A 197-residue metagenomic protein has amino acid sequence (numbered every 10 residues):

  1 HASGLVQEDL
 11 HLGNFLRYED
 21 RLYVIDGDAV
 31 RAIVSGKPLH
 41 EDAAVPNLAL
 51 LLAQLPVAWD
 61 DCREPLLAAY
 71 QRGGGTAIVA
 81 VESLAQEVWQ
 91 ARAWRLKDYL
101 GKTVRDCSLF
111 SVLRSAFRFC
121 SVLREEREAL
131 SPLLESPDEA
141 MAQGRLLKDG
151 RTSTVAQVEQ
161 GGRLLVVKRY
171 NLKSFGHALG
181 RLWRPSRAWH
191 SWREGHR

Functional and structural regions predicted by a protein language model:
H1-E8, F119-R197: Conserved ATP-binding subdomain of kinase catalytic cores across diverse folds
L10-R17: Hydrophobic residue at the +6 position relative to the catalytic HRD Asp in the kinase catalytic loop
H11, D28, Y170: Anionic group-transfer/hydrolysis microenvironments
F15, A32-V34, S174-F175: Conserved protein kinase catalytic core
R17-Y18, Q160: Structural motif
R21-Y23, L165: Protein kinase-like catalytic core scaffold
Y23-L96: C-lobe/activation-segment region of protein kinase-like
L84-G144: Juxta-kinase regulatory segment immediately upstream of eukaryotic protein kinase catalytic domains
